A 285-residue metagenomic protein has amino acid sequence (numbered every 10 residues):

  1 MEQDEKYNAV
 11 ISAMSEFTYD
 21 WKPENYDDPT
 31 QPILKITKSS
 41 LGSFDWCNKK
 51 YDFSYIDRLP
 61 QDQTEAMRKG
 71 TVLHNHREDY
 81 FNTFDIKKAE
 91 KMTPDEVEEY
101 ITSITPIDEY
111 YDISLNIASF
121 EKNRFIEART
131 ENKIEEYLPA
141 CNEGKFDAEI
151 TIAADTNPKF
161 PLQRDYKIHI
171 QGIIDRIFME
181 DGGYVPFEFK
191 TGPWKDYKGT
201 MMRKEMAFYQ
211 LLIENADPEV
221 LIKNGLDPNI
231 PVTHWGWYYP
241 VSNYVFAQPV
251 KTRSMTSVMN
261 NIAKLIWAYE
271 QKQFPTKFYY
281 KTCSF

Functional and structural regions predicted by a protein language model:
M1-K22, F285: Accessory/regulatory regions of helicases
K22-S40: Short acidic, Pro/Gly- and aromatic-enriched capping/linker segments at domain boundaries
T30-P32, N48-L59, G183-G192, A263-E270: Short amphipathic alpha-helical segments and their helix-coil junctions
L34, K38-I86, F285: Nuclease catalytic cores
D57, R77-D85, F178, T191-W194 (+2 more regions): Hydrophobic/aromatic-lined pockets within catalytic cores
V72-F160: A non-catalytic, helix-rich entry segment at domain boundaries
N142, F146-K264: Mg2+/Mn2+-dependent nuclease catalytic core
R253-F285: Polybasic (Lys/Arg-rich)
